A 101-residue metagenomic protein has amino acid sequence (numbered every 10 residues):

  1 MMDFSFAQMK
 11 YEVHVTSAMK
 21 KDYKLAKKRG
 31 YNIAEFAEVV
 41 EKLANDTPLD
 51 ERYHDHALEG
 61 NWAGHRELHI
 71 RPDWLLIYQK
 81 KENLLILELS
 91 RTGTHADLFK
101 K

Functional and structural regions predicted by a protein language model:
M1-P72, K81-L87, A96-K101: Basic, Lys/Arg-enriched alpha-helical interface segments
Y78: Acidic, metal-associated active-site segment
G93: Residues forming the ATP-binding cleft of Hanks-type serine/threonine protein kinase domains
